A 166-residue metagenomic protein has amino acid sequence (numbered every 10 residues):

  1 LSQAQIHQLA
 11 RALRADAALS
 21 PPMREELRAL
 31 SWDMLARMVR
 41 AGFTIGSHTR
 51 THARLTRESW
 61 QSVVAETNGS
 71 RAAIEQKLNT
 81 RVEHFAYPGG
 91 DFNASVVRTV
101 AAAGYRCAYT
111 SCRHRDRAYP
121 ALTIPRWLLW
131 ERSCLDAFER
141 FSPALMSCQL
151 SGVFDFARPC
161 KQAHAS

Functional and structural regions predicted by a protein language model:
L1-T44, K161-S166: Extended, charge-rich helix/loop segments that form flexible, surface "patches" used to engage negatively charged
A4, R40, R57-S166: C-terminal active-site subregion of NodB/CE4 polysaccharide deacetylases
A12-A15, R50-T51, I74-L78: A short alpha-helix capping/helix-coil boundary motif
A17-P21, H52, V82, R106: Generic, low-specificity signal for short hydrophobic/alpha-helical stretches with a mild N-terminal bias, encompassing
E25, R50, Y119: Residue-level signal for pocket-adjacent positions within structured domains
R28-W32, T49, V64: Alpha-helix initiation and capping sites
T44-A53: Histidine-centered catalytic micro-motifs
